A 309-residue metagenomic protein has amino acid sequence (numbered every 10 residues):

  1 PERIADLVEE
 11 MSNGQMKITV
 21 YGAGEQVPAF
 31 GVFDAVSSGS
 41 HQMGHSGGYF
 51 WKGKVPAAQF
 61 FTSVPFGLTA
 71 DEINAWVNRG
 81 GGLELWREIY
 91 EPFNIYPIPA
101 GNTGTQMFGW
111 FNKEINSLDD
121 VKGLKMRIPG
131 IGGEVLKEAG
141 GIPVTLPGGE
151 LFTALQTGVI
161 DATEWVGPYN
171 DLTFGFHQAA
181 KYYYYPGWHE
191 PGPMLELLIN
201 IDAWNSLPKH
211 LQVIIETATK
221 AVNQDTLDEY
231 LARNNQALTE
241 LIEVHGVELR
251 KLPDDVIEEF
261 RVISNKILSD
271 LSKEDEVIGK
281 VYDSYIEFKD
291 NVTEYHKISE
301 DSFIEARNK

Functional and structural regions predicted by a protein language model:
P1-I73, L83-K309: N-terminal secretory/targeting leader peptides
W76: General nucleic-acid-binding
